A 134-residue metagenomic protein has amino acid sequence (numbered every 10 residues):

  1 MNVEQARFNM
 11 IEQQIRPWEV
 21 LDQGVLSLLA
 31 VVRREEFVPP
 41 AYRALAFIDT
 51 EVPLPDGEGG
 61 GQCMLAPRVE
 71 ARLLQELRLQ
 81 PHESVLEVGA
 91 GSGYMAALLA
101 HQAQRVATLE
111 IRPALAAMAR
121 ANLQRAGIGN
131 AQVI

Functional and structural regions predicted by a protein language model:
M1-A46: N-terminal auxiliary segments of SAM/dcSAM-dependent transferases
E4-A6, L74, A97-H101: A short alpha-helix capping/helix-coil boundary motif
N9, R72, M118, N122: Alpha-helical scaffold segments in soluble metabolic enzymes
P17-V20, E35-L74, R78-L79: Conserved SAM-binding loop and adjacent beta-strand
Q23-G24, R68, A114: Cytosolic histidine kinase catalytic core of two-component systems
R78-I134: Conserved nucleotide-cofactor-binding alpha/beta core module
